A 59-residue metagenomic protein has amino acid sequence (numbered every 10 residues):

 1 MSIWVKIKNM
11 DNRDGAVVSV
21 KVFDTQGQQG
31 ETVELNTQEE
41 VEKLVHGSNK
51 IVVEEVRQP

Functional and structural regions predicted by a protein language model:
M1, Q58-P59: Short intrinsically disordered terminal tails
M1-T32: N-terminal acidic leader/helix
V17-S19, E40, L44, E55: Detector for intrinsically disordered, low-structure N-terminal pre-sequences
D24-K50: Intrinsically disordered, low-complexity Pro/Gly/Ser/Thr-rich segments with frequent PxxP/GP/PP motifs and embedded
N49-Q58: A short, solvent-exposed beta-strand micro-motif common in secreted/extracellular proteins
